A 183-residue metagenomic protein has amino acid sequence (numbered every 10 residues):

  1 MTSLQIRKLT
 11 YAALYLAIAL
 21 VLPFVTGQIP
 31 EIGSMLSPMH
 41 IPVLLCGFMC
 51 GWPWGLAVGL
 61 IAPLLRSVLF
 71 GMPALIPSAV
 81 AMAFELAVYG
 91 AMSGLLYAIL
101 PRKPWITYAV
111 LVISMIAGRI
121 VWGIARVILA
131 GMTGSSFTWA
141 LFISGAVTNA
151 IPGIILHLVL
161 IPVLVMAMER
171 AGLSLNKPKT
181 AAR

Functional and structural regions predicted by a protein language model:
M1-L16, P104, F137-R183: Alpha-helical transmembrane segments and their cytosolic interface
M1-M49, P53-W54: Hydrophobic transmembrane alpha-helices
R7-V21, V58, A79-V127, V165: Short helix-perturbing small/polar motifs within transmembrane alpha-helices
A19, S34, P38-M39, G59-L60 (+2 more regions): Hydrophobic alpha-helical transmembrane segments of integral membrane proteins, especially lipid-exposed positions
V21-L36, I61-L96, A130, A140: Interfacial aromatic-anchored transmembrane helix boundaries in multi-pass membrane proteins
T26-S34, L69, P73, L96 (+5 more regions): Membrane-interfacial segments
E31, V43, P77-E85, V110 (+2 more regions): Alpha-helical transmembrane segments of multi-pass integral membrane proteins
I41-L44, P63, S67, L86-G90 (+4 more regions): Hydrophobic transmembrane alpha-helices of multi-pass small-molecule transporters
